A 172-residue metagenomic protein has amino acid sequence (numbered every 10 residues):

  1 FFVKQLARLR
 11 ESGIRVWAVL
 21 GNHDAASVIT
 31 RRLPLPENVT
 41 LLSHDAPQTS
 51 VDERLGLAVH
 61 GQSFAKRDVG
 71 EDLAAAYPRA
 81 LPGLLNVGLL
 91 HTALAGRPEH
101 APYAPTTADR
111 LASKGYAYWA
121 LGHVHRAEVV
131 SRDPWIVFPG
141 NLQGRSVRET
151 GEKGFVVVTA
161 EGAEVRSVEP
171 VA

Functional and structural regions predicted by a protein language model:
F1-S167: His/Asp/Glu-rich metal-coordinating catalytic cores of metallo-dependent phosphodiesterases/hydrolases acting on
A172: Hard-cation-handling environments
